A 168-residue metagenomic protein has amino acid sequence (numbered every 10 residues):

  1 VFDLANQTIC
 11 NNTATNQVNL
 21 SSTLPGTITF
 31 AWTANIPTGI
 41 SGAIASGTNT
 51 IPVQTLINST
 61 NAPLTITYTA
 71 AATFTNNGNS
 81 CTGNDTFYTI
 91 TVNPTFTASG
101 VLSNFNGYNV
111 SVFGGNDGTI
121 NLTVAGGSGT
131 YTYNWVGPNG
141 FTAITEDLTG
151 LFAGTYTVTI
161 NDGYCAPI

Functional and structural regions predicted by a protein language model:
V1-I168: Proline- and Ser/Thr-rich low-complexity, intrinsically disordered segments
